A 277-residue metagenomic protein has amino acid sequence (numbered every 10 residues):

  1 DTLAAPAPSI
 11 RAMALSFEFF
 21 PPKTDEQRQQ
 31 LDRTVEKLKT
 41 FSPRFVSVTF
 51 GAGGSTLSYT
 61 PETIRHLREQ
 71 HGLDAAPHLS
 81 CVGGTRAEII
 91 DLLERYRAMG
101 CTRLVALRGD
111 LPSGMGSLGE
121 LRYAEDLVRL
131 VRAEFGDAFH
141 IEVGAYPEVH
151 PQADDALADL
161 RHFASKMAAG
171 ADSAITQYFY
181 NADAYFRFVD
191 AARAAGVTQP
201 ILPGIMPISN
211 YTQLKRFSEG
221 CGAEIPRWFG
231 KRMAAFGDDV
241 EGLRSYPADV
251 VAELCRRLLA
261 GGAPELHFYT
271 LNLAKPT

Functional and structural regions predicted by a protein language model:
T2-V48: Conserved N-terminal beta1-alpha1 strand-loop-helix module at the mouth
A14-Q30, A75-A87, H140-A158, A235-D249: Active-site mouth loops of central-metabolism enzymes
E18, V46, Y96, K166 (+3 more regions): Conserved, mostly hydrophobic/aromatic
F19-P22, T49-G53, H78-G84, G109-L111 (+5 more regions): Active-site beta-loop-alpha junctions enriched in small/polar residues
D25-L38, T60, R86-E94, D154-S165 (+1 more regions): Short, acidic/polar
E26, G119-Y146, A195-A248, E253-L254: Active-site pocket-lining/capping segments in soluble small-molecule metabolic enzymes
Q27-R28, G54-H66, T85-D91, D110-V131 (+3 more regions): Active-site-adjacent beta->alpha loops and helix N-cap segments on the catalytic face of soluble alpha/beta enzymes
S47, V105-A106, I175, H267: Conserved beta-strand positions in the central sheet of alpha/beta enzyme cores
